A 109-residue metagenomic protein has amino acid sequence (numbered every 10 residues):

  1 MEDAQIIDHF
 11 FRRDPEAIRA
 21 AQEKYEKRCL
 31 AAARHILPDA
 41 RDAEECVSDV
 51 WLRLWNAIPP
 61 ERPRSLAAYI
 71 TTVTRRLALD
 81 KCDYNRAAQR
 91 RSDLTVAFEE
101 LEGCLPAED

Functional and structural regions predicted by a protein language model:
D3, A88-D109: Internal acidic/polar
I6, A17-A21, D42, R62 (+2 more regions): Conserved acidic
I7-A31: A short, charge-rich alpha-helical start-of-domain segment used by transcription regulators
F11-R12, H35-P38, S48-L66, Y84-N85: Sigma70-family region 2
A21, Y25-C29, V50, L66-T74: Residue-level preference for hydrophobic side chains embedded in well-ordered alpha helices
T72-L94: Arg/Lys-rich amphipathic alpha helix in sigma70-family domain 2
